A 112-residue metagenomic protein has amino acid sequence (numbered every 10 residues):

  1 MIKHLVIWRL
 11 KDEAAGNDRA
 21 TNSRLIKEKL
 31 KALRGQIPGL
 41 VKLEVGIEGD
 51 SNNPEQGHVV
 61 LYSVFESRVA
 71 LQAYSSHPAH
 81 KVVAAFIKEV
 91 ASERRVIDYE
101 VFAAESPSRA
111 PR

Functional and structural regions predicted by a protein language model:
M1-G57, E66-A73, Y99-R112: Short S/T/G/P-rich N-terminal loop/turn motif that feeds into the first structured element of a domain
R68-I97: C-terminal structural segments of small proteins and small subunits
